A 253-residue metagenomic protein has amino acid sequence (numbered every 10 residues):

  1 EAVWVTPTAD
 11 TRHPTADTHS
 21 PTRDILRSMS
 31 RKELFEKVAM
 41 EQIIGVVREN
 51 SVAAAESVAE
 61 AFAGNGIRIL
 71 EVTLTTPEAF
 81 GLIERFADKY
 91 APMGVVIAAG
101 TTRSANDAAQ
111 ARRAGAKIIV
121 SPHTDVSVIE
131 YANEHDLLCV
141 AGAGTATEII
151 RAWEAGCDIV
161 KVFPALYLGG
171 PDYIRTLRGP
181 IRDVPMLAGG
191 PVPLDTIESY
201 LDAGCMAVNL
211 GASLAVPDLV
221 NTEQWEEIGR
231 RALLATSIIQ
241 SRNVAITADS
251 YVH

Functional and structural regions predicted by a protein language model:
I25-A114, D183, L194, T222-T247 (+1 more regions): Conserved N-terminal beta1-alpha1 strand-loop-helix module at the mouth
V46, I69-T76, G94-R103, A116-T124 (+3 more regions): Catalytic beta/alpha-barrel core
A54, L82, N106-D107, S127-V128 (+3 more regions): Short acidic active-site motifs
G66-R68, Y90-M93, R113-I119, E134-V140 (+3 more regions): Glycine-enriched alpha-helix->loop->beta-strand junction motifs that scaffold or abut catalytic
S104-A114, T147-A155, V192-A207: Catalytic cores of alpha/beta
H123-V128, V162-G170, C205-Q224: Glycine-rich phosphate-binding active-site loops on the catalytic face of alpha/beta enzymes
